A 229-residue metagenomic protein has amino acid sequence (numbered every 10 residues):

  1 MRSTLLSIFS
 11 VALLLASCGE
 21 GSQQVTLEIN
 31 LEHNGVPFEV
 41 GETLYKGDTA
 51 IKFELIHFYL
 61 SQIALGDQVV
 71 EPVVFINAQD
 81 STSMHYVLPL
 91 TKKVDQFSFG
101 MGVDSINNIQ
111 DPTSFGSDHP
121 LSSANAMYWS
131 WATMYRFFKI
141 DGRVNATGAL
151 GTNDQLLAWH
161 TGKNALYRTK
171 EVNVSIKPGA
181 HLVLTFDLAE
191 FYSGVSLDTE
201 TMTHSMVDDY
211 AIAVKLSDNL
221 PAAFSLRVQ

Functional and structural regions predicted by a protein language model:
M1-L5: Positively charged n-region of N-terminal signal peptides that target proteins for export
L6-V11: Sec-dependent N-terminal signal peptides
L15-S17: C-terminal motif of bacterial Sec signal peptides marking the signal peptidase cleavage site
G19-Q229: A short, solvent-exposed, low-complexity linear motif enriched for acidic/polar residues with Pro/Gly/Ser/Thr
